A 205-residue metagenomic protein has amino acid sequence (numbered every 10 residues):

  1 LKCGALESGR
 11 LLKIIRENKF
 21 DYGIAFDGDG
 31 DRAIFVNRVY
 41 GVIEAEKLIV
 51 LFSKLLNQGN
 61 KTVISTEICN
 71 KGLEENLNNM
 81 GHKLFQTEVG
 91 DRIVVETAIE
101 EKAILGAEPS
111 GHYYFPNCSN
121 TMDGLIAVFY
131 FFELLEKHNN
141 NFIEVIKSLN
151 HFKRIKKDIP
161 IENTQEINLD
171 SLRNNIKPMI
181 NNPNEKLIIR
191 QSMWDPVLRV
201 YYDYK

Functional and structural regions predicted by a protein language model:
L1-H138, F142, H151: Phosphate-binding chemistry for phosphorylated carbohydrates and sugar-nucleotides
H138-K205: Catalytic-core signal marking the mid-to-C-terminal active-site face
